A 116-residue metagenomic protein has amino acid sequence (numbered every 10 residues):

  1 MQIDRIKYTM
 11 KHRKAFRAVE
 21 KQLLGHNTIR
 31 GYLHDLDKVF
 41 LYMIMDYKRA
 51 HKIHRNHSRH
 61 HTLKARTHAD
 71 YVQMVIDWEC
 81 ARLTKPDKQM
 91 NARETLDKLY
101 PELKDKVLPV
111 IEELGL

Functional and structural regions predicted by a protein language model:
M1-L116: Metal-dependent phosphohydrolase cores
